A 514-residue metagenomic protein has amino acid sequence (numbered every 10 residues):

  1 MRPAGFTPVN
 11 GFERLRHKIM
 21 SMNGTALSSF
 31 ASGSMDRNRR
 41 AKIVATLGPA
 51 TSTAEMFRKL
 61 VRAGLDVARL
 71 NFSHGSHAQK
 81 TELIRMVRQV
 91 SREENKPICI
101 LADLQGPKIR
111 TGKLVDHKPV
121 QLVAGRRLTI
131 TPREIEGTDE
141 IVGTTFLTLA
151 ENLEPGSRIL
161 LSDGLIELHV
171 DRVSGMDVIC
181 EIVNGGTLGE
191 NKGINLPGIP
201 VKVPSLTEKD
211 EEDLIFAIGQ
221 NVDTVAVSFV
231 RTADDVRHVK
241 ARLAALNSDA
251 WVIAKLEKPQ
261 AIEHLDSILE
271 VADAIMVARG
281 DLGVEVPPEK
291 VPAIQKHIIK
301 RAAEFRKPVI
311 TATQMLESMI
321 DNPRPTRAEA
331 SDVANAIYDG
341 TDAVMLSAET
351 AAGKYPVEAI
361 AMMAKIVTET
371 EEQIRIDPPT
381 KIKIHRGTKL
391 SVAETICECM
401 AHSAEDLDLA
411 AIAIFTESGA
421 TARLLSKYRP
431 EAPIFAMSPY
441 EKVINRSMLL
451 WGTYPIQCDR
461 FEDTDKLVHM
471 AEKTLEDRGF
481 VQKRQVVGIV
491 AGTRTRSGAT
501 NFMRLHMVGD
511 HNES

Functional and structural regions predicted by a protein language model:
M1-R2, K18: Short terminal hydrophobic/aromatic SLiMs and anchors at protein ends
L15-S514: Non-catalytic helical/linker scaffolds that mediate oligomerization, partner binding, and domain coupling around large
